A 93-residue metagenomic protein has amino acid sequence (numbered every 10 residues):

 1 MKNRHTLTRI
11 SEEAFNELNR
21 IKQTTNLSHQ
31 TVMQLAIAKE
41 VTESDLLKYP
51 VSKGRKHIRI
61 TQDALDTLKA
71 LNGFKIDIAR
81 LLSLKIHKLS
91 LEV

Functional and structural regions predicted by a protein language model:
M1-A14, K22, T42-D66, N72: Short Lys/Arg-rich basic patches
I21, L27-V51, F74-V93: Short, basic amphipathic alpha-helical segments that act as recognition/interaction helices in nucleic-acid-binding
